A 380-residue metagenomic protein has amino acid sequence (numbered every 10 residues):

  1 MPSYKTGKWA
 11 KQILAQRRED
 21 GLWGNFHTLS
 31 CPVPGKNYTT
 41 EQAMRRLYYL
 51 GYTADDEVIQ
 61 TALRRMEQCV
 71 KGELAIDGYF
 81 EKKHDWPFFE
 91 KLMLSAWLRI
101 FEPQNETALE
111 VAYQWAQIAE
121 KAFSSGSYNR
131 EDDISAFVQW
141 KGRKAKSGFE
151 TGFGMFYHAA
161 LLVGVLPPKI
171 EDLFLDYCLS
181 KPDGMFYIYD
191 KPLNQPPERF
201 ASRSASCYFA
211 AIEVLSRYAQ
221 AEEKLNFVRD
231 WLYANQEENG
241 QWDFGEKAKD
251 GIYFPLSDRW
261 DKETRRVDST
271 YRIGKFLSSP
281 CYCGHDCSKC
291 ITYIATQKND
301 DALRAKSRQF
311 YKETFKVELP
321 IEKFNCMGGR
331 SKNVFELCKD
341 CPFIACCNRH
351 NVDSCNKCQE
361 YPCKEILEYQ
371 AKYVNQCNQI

Functional and structural regions predicted by a protein language model:
M1-S278: Preference for long, amphipathic alpha-helical scaffolds in soluble/luminal domains and all-alpha bundles
S279-I380: Cysteine-centered metal-binding/redox modules
